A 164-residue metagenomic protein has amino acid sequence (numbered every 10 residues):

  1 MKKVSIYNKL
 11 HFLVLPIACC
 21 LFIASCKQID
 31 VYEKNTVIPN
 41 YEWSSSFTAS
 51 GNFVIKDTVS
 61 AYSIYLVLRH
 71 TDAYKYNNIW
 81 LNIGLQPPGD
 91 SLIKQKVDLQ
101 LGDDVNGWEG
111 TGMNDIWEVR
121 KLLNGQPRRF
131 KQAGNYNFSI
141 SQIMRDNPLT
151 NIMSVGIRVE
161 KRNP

Functional and structural regions predicted by a protein language model:
K2-V14: Bacterial N-terminal signal peptides that target proteins for export
F22-S25: C-terminal motif of bacterial Sec signal peptides marking the signal peptidase cleavage site
K27-D30: Bacterial signal peptide processing site
K34-V54: Post-signal peptide N-terminal segment of mature Sec-exported envelope proteins
L66-Y74: Short amphipathic, basic-aromatic surface patches that mediate peripheral association with negatively charged
K75-L81, N151-S154: Short coil-to-beta strand junction motifs in C2/discoidin
K96-R129: An anionic, turn-rich surface loop/hairpin at beta-sheet edges that serves as a generic interaction/coordination patch
K131-N147, N151-K161: Internal, hydrophobic beta-strand segments that form the core of beta-sheet-rich folds
